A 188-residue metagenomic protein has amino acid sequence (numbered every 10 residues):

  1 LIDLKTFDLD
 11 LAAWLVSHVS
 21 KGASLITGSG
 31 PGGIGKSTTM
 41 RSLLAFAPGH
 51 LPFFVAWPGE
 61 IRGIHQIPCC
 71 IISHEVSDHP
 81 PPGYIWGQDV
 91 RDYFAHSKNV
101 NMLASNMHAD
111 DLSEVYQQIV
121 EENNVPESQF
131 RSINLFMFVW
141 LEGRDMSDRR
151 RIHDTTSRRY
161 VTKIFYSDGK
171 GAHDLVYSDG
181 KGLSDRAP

Functional and structural regions predicted by a protein language model:
L1-S24: P-loop NTP-binding catalytic core
I2, R41, Q118-I119, R151 (+1 more regions): Surface-exposed beta-strand edges and their flanking turn/coil or helix-capping segments
T6, T27, T38-T39, T155-T156 (+1 more regions): Residue-identity detector for threonine
V19-G33, T38-E142: Switch/coupling sub-region of P-loop NTPases
L135-P188: Conserved P-loop NTPase
